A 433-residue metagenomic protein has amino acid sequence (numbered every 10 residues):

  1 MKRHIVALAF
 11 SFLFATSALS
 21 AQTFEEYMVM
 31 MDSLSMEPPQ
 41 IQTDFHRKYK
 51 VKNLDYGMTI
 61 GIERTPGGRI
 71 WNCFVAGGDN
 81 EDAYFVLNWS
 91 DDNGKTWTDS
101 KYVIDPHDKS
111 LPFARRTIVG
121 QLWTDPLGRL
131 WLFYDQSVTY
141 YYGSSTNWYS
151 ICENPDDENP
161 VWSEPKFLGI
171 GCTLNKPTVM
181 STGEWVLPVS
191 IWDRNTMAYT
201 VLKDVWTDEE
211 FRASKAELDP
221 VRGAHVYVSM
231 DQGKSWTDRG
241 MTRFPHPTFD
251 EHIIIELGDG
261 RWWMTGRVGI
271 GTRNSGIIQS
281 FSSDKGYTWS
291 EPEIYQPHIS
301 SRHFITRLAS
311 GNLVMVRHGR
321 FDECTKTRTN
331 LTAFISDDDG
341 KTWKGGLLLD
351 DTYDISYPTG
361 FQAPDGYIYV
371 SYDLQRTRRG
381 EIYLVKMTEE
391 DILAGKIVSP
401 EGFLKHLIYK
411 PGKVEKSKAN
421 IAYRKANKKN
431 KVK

Functional and structural regions predicted by a protein language model:
M1-A7: Bacterial N-terminal signal peptides that target proteins for export
A7-S17: Bacterial N-terminal signal peptides
Q22-K433: Asp-box/BNR beta-propeller blade signature and adjacent active/binding-site loops in extracellular glycan-interacting
